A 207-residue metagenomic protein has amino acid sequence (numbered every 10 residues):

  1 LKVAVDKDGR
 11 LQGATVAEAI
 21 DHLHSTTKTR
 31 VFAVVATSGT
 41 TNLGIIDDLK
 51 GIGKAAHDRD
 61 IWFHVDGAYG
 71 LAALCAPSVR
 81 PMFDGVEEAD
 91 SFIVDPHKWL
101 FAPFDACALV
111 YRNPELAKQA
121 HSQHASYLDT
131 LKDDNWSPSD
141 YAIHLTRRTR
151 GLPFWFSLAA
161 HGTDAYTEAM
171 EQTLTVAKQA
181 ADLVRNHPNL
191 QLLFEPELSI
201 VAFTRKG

Functional and structural regions predicted by a protein language model:
L1-K118: Conserved PLP-enzyme active-site core in the AAT-like
T26, A55, F101, T146 (+2 more regions): A generic structural signal for short, solvent-exposed coil/turn residues that cap or connect secondary-structure
F32, T40, D84-R185: Active-site C-terminal subdomain of aminotransferase-like
Q191-G207: Conserved PLP-binding catalytic core of the aspartate aminotransferase-like
